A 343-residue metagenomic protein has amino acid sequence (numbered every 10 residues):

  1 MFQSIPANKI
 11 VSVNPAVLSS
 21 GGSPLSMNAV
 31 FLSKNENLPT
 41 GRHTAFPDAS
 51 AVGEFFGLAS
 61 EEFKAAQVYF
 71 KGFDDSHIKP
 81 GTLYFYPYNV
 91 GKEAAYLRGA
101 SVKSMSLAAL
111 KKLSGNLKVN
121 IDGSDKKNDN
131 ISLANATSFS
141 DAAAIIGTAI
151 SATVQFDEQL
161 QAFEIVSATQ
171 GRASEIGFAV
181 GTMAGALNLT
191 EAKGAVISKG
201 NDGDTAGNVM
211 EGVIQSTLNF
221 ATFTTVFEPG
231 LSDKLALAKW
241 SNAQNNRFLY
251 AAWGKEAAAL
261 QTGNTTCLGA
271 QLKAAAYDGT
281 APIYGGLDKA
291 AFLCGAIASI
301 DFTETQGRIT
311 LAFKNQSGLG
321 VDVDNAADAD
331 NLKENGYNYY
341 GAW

Functional and structural regions predicted by a protein language model:
M1-L113, T148: Extended assembly-interface regions of large multimeric machines
M1-V30, E175, G181-A184, Q316-A342: Acidic, glycine-rich, low-complexity linker/loop segments at the periphery of domains that act as short
A16-M27, G72-I78, S106-S114, F156-D157 (+4 more regions): Short, surface-exposed loop and linker segments with low hydrophobicity and enrichment for Pro/Ser/Thr
F31-G41, S50, Y88-N89, T205-E211 (+2 more regions): MIDAS-like acidic motif and immediate structural context at the N-terminus of von Willebrand factor A/I domains
G41, D48-F56, S106-M183, F223 (+2 more regions): Extended, beta-strand-rich, solvent-exposed assembly scaffolds of outer structural proteins
A94-G115, A195-A206, A326-W343: Acidic, glycine-rich low-complexity/disordered segments
D125, S174, A179-R247, L260: Long, acidic/polar, low-complexity amphipathic helices and coiled-coil-like
T148, I214-W343: A glycine- and small-residue-enriched flexible loop/hinge signal that marks low-structured segments
